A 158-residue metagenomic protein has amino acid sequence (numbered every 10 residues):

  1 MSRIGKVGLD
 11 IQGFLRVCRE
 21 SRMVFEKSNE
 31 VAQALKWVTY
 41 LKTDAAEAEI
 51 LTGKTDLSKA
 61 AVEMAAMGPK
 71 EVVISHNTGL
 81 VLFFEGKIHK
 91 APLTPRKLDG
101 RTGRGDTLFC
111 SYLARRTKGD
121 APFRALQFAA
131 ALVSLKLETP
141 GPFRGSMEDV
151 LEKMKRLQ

Functional and structural regions predicted by a protein language model:
M1-K6: Glycosyltransferases and closely related glycan-assembly transferases that use nucleotide-activated donors
V7-G8, V73: Structural detector of well-ordered beta-strand residues that form the stable sheet scaffold of enzyme domains
L9, K90-P92: Structural signal for conserved beta-strand scaffold positions within catalytic alpha/beta enzyme cores
I11-G13: Histidine-centered beta-alpha loop that forms part of the nucleotide-sugar donor binding/catalytic region in diverse
R16-I88: Conserved phosphate/ATP/ADP-binding segment of small-molecule kinases
P69, L93-L157: Conserved post-catalytic alpha-helical subdomain immediately downstream of the catalytic base and nucleotide-binding
